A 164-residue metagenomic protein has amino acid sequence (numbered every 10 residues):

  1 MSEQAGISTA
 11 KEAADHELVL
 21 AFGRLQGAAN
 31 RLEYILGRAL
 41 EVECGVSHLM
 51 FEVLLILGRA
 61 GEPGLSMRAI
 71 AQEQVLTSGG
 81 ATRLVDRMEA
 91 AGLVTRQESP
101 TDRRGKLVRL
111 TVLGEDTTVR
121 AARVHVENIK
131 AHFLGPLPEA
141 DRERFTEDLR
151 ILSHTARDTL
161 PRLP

Functional and structural regions predicted by a protein language model:
M1-C44, A91: N-terminal leader segment of winged-helix/HTH proteins
M1-H16, E139-P164: C-terminal regulatory/oligomerization modules of transcriptional regulators
I7-T9, D86-R144: Charged, amphipathic alpha-helical coiled-coil/dimerization segments
A29-L32, L36-A39, Q74, T117-P136 (+1 more regions): Alpha-helical linker/hinge and terminal dimerization helices associated with HTH transcriptional regulators
Y34-T77, P164: N-terminal helix-turn-helix DNA-binding core of bacterial DNA-binding proteins
M67, V85-D86: Short, hydrophobic-biased segments on the C-terminal half of alpha helices that form "recognition helices"
